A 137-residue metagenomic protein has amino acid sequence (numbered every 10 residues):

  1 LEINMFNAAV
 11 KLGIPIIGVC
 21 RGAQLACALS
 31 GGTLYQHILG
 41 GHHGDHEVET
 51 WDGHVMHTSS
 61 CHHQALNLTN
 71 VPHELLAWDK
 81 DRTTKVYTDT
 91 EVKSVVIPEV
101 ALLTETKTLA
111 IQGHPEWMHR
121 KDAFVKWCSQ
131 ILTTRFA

Functional and structural regions predicted by a protein language model:
L1-L12, L39-A137: Amide-donor transfer/coupling interface in amidating biosynthetic enzymes
A8-T33: Catalytic nucleophile loop
